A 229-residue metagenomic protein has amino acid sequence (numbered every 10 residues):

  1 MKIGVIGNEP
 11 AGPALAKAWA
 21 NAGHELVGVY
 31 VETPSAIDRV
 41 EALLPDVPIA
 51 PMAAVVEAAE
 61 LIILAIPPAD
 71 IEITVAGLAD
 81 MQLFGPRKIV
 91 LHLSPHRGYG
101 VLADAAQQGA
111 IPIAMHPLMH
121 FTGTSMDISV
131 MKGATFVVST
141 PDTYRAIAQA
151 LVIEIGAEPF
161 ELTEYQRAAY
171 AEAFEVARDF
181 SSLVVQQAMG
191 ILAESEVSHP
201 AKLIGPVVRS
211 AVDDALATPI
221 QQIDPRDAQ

Functional and structural regions predicted by a protein language model:
M1-E57: NAD(P)+-binding Rossmann beta1-loop-alpha1 motif at the extreme N-terminus of oxidoreductases
N8, S94-P95, L118, T140-T143: Short coil/turn segments
A22, I37-L43, Q107, D127-L216: Internal alpha-helical scaffold of NAD(P)-dependent oxidoreductase catalytic cores
E32-A36, P95-G98, D142-T143: Short, polar loop motifs at secondary-structure junctions
L44, P48-M126: Rossmann-like NAD(P)(H) cofactor-binding subdomain of soluble oxidoreductases
P219-Q229: C-terminal active-site/capping subdomain that shapes the small-molecule cofactor and substrate pocket of enzyme
